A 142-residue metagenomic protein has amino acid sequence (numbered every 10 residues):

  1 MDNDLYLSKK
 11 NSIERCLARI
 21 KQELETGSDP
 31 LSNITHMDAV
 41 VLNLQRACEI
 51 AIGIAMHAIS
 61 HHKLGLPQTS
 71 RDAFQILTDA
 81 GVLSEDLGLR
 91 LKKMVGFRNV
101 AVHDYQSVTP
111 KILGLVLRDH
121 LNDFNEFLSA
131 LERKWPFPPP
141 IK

Functional and structural regions predicted by a protein language model:
M1-K142: Solvent-exposed interaction patches of small proteins and small membrane subunits
